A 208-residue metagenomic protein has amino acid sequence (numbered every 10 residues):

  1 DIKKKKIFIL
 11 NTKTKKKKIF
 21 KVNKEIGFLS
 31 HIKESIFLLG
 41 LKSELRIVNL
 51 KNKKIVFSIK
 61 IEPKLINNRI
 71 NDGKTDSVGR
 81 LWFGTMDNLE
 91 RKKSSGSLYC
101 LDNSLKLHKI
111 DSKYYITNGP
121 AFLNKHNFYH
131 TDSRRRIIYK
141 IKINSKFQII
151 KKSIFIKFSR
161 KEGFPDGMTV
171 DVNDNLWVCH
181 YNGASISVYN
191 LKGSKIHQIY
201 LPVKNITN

Functional and structural regions predicted by a protein language model:
D1-F20, K42-I47: Beta-propeller domains
D1-I2, L38-S43, F83-K92, H130-R135 (+1 more regions): Conserved beta-strand positions in repeat-built beta-propeller and related beta-rich domains
K6-F8, E44-R46, G96-Y99, I137-Y139 (+1 more regions): A short loop-to-beta-strand structural motif that recurs across blades of beta-propeller domains
T12, K16-K17, K33-I36, L50-K51 (+5 more regions): Flexible "stalk/tail and boundary" regions
K15-K21, V56-P63, L105-S112, K151-F158 (+1 more regions): A short beta-strand motif characteristic of beta-propeller blades
N23-L38, K64-R80, I110-F128, F158-N175 (+1 more regions): Beta-rich, blade/repeat-based domains predominating in secreted/periplasmic proteins but also intracellular
K53-I110: Hydrophobic alpha-helical segments and helix pairs
I141-Q148: Short loop/turn segments immediately following beta-strands, especially the blade-tip and inter-blade linker loops
